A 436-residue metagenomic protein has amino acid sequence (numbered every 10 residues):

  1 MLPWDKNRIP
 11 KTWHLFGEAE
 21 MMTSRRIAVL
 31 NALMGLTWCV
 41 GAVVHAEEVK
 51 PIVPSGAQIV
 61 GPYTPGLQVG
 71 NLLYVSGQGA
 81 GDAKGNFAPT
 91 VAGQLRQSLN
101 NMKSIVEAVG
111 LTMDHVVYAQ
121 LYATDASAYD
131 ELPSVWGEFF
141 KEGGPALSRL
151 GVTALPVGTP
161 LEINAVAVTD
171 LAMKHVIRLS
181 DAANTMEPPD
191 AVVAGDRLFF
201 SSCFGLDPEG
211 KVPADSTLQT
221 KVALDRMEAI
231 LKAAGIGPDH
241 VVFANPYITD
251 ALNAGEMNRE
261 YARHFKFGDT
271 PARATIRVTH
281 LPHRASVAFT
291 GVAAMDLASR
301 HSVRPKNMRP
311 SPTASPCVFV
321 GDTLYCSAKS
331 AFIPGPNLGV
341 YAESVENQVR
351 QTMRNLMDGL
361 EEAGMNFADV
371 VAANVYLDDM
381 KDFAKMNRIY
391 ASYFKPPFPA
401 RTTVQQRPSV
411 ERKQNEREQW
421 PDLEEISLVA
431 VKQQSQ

Functional and structural regions predicted by a protein language model:
D5, A19-E20: Acidic, Ala/Val/Gly-enriched low-complexity intrinsically disordered segments
K6-R8, R26: Generic short N-terminal amphipathic or hydrophobic helices
M21-I27: Positively charged n-region of N-terminal signal peptides that target proteins for export
A28-G41: Bacterial N-terminal signal peptides
V43-N100, S104-Y118, A123-D225, A229-F243 (+2 more regions): N-terminal presequence-like segments and the immediate start of the first folded domain
